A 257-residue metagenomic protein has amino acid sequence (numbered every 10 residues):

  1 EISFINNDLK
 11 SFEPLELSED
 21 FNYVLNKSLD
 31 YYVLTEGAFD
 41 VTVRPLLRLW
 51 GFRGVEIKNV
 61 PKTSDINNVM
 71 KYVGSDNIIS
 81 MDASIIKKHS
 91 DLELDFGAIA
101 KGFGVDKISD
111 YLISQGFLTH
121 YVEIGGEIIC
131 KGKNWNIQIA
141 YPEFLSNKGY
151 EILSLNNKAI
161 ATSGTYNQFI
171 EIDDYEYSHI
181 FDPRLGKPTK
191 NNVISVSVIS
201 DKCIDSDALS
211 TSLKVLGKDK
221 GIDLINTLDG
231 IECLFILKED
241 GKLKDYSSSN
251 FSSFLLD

Functional and structural regions predicted by a protein language model:
E1-D257: Mature catalytic core of soluble alpha/beta enzymes
